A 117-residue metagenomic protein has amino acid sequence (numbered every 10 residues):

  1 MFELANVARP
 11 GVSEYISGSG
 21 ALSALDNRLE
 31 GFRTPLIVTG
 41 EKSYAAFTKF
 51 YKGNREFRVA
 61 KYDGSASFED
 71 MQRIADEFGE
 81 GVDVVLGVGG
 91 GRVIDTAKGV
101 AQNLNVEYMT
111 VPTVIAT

Functional and structural regions predicted by a protein language model:
M1-V84: ATP/NTP phosphate-donor binding region
F68-T117: Glycine/threonine-rich beta-strand-loop-alpha-helix active-site module that forms ligand/phosphate-binding
